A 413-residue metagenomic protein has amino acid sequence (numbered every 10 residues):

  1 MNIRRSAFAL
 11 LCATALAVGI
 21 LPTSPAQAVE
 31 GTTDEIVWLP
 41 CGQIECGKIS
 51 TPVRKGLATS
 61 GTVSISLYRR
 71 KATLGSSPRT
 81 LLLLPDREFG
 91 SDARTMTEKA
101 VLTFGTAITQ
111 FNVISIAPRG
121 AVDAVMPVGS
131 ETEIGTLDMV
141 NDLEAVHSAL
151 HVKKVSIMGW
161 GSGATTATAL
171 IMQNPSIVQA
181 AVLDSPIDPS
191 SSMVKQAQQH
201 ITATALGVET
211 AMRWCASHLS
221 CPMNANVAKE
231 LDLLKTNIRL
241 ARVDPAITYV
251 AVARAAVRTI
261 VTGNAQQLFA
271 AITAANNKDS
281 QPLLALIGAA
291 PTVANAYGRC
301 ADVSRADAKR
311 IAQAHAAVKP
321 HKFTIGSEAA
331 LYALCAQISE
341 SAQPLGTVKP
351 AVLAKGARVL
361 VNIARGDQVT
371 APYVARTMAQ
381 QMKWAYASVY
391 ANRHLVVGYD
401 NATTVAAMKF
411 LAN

Functional and structural regions predicted by a protein language model:
N2-L11, T23-A121, A228-L234, Q343 (+2 more regions): Catalytic-loop region of hydrolases
A117-E131, M193: Glycine-rich "HGGG/HGxG" loop immediately N-terminal to the catalytic nucleophile of the alpha/beta-hydrolase
L137-K154: Conserved acidic catalytic loop of the alpha/beta-hydrolase fold
G159-G163, A167: Gly/Ala-rich beta-loop-alpha elbow adjacent to hydrolase catalytic centers
I171-A225: A catalytic-pocket lid/entrance helix-loop region that shapes and gates access to the active site across common
A228-G356: Alpha/beta-hydrolase fold active-site neighborhood
K355, V361-I363: Short beta-strand/loop motif that positions the catalytic acidic residue of the alpha/beta-hydrolase fold
Q368-V374: Conserved alpha/beta-hydrolase "acid-adjacent" motif
